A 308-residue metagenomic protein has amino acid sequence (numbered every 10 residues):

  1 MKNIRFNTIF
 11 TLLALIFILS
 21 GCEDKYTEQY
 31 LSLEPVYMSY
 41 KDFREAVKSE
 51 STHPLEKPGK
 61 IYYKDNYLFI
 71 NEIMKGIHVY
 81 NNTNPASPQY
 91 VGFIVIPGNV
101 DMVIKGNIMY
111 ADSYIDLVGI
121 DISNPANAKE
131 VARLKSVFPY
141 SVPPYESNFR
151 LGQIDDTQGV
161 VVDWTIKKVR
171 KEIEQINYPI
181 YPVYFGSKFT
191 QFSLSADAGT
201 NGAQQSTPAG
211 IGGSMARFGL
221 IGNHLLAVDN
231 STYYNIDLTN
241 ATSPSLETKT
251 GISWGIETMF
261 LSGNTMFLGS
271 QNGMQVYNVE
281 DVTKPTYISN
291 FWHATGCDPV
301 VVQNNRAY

Functional and structural regions predicted by a protein language model:
M1-L33: Bacterial Sec-dependent N-terminal signal peptides
C22-Y308: Feature marking well-ordered beta-strand scaffolds used for ligand recognition
